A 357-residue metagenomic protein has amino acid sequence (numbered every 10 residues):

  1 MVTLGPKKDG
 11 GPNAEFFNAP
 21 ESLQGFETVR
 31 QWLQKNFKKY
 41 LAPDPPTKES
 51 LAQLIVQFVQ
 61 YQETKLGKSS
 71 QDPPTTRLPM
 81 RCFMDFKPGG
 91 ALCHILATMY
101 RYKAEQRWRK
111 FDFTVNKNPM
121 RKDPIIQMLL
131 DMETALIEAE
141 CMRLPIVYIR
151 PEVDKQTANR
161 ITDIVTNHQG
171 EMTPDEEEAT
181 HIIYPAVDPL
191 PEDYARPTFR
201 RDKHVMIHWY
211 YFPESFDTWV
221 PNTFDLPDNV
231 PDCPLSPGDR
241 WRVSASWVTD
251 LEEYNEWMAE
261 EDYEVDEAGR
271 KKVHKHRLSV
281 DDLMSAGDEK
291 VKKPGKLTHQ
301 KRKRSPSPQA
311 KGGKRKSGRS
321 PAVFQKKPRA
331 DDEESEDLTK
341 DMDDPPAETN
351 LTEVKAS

Functional and structural regions predicted by a protein language model:
M1-I146, Q156-S307: BRCT (BRCA1 C-terminal) phosphopeptide-binding modules in DNA damage response/checkpoint, repair, replication
I149-P151: Short, recurring structural edge motifs at helix starts
A268, K272-S357: Acidic, serine/threonine-rich intrinsically disordered regulatory segments in nuclear proteins
